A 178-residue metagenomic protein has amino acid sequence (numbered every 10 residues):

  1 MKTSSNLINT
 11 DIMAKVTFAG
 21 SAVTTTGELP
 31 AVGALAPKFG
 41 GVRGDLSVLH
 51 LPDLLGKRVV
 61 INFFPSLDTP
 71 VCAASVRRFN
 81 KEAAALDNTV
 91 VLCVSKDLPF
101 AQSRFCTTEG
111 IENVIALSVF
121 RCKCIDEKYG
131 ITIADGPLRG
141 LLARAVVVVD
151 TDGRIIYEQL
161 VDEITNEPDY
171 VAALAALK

Functional and structural regions predicted by a protein language model:
K2-K178: Chalcogenol-based redox active-site neighborhoods
